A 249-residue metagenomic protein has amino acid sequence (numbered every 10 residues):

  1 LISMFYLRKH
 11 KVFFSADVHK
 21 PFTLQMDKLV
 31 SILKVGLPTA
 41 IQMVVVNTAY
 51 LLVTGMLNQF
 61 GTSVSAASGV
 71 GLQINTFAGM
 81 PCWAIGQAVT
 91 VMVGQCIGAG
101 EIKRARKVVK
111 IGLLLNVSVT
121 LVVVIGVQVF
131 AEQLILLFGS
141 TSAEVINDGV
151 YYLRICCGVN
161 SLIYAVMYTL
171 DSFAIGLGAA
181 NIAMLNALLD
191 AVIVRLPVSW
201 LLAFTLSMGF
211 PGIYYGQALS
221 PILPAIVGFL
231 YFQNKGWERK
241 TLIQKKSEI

Functional and structural regions predicted by a protein language model:
L1-L37, V93-N160, A203-I249: Short alpha-helical transmembrane segments in multi-pass integral membrane proteins
I2, P21-L52, M56, F77 (+3 more regions): Hydrophobic faces of transmembrane alpha-helices in multi-pass small-molecule transporters and flippases across diverse
T39, M43, L51, G55 (+7 more regions): Transmembrane alpha-helix boundary and packing residues in multipass membrane permease domains and related
V44-G71, F77, Q95, Q133-A143 (+1 more regions): Helix-terminus/linker motif at the lipid-water interface of multi-pass membrane proteins
A67-I125, V129-A131, Y164-N186: Small-residue-rich hydrophobic transmembrane alpha-helices
L72-N75, V119, L189-V194, G216-L223: Transmembrane alpha-helical core residues of multi-pass small-molecule transporters, especially secondary transporters
T76, C82, A143-L170, L189: Alpha-helical transmembrane segments of multi-pass membrane proteins
M167, V194-A203: Transmembrane alpha-helical segments of integral membrane proteins
